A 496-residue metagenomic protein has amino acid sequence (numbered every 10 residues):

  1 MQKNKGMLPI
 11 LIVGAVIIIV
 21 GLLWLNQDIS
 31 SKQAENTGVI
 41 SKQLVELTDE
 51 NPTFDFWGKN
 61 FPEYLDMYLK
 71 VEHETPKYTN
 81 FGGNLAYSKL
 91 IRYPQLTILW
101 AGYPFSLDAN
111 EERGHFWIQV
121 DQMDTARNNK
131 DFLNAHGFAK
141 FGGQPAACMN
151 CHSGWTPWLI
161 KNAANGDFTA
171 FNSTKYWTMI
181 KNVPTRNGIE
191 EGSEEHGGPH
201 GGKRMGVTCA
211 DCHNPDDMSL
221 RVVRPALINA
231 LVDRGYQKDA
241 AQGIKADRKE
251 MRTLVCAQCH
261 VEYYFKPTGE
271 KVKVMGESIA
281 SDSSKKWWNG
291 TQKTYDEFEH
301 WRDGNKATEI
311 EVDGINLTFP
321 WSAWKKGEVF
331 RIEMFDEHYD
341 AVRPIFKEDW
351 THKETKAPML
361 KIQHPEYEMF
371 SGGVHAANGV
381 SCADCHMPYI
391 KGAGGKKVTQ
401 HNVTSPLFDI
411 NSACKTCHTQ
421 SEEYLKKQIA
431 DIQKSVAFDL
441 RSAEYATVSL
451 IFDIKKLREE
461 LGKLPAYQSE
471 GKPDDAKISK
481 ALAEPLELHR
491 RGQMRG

Functional and structural regions predicted by a protein language model:
M1-G6: Short, Lys/Arg-rich N-terminal segment immediately upstream of the first membrane anchor
M7-G14, L23-R113, K161-M205, D216-D384 (+1 more regions): Primarily the internal scaffold of c-type cytochrome electron-transfer domains, especially repeated/multiheme c-type
G102, L107-K140, Q144-A146: Long amphipathic alpha-helical scaffold segments
F138-I160, A164, N172: A cross-kingdom signal targeting lumenal/periplasmic-facing segments of multi-pass membrane and secretory-pathway
A147, T208-D211, Q258: Residues within well-ordered beta-strands of beta-sheet-rich folds
G154, D211-P215, H352: Glycine-rich, acidic and aromatic/proline-enriched surface loops and short helix-turn segments that act as binding
